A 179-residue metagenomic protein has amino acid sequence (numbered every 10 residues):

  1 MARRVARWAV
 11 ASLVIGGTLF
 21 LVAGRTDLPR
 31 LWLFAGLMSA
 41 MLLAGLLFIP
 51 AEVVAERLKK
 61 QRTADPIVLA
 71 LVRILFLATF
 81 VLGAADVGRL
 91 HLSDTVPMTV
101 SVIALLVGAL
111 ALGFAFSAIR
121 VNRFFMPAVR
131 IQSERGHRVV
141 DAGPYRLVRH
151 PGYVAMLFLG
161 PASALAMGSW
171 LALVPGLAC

Functional and structural regions predicted by a protein language model:
M1-Y145, V154-C179: Membrane-anchoring alpha-helices and their flanking helix-loop junctions
V148: Conserved SAM-binding loop
